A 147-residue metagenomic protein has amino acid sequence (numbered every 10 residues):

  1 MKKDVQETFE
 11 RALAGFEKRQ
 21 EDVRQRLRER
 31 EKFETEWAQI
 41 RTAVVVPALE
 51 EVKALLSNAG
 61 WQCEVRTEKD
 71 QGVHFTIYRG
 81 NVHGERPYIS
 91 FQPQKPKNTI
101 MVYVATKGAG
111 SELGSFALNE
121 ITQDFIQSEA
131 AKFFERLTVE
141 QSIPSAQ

Functional and structural regions predicted by a protein language model:
M1-Q25, G108-Q147: Intrinsically disordered, low-complexity regulatory regions enriched in serine/threonine/proline and acidic residues
K2-K3, K18, K32, K53 (+4 more regions): Context-gated lysine
K3, T76-S128: Intrinsically disordered, low-complexity regulatory segments enriched in Ser/Thr/Pro and charged residues
G15-A59: Contiguous, amphipathic alpha-helical segments that mediate oligomerization or scaffolding in large protein assemblies
K32, K53-K69, V139-Q147: Short glycine-rich, low-complexity/disordered patches
V45, L49-V52, L56, I89 (+3 more regions): Generic hydrophobic secondary-structure signal
W61-G84: Ser/Thr-rich, low-complexity intrinsically disordered terminal regions
